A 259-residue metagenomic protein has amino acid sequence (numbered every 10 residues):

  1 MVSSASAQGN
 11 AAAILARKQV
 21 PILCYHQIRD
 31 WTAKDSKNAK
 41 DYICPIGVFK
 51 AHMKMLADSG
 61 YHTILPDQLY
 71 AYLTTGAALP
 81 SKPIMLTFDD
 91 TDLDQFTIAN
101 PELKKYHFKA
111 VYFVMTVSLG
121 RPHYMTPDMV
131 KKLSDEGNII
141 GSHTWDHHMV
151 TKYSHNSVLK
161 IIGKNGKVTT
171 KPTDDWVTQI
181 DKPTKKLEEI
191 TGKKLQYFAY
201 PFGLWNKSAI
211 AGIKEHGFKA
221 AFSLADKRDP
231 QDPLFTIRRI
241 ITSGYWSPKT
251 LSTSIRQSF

Functional and structural regions predicted by a protein language model:
S4-I84, W246-F259: N-terminal pre-catalytic segment of deacetylase/amide-hydrolase enzymes
K18-L23, I28-R29, P80-I84, D92-S208 (+1 more regions): Metal-dependent polysaccharide deacetylase catalytic core of the NodB/CE4 family, i.e., the active-site-bearing domain
I64, V111-F113, G141, K219-F222: Structural detector of well-ordered beta-strand residues that form the stable sheet scaffold of enzyme domains
I64-L69, K194-Y200, L224-A225: Surface-exposed patches in mature extracellular/periplasmic domains of secreted proteins
P83, S208-A221: Short, electropositive alpha-helical surface patch
F88-T91, F218-K227: Acidic, His- and aromatic-enriched active-site or binding-groove loops in soluble protein domains that engage sugars
G212, K227-I255: A cross-kingdom marker for long, charged
